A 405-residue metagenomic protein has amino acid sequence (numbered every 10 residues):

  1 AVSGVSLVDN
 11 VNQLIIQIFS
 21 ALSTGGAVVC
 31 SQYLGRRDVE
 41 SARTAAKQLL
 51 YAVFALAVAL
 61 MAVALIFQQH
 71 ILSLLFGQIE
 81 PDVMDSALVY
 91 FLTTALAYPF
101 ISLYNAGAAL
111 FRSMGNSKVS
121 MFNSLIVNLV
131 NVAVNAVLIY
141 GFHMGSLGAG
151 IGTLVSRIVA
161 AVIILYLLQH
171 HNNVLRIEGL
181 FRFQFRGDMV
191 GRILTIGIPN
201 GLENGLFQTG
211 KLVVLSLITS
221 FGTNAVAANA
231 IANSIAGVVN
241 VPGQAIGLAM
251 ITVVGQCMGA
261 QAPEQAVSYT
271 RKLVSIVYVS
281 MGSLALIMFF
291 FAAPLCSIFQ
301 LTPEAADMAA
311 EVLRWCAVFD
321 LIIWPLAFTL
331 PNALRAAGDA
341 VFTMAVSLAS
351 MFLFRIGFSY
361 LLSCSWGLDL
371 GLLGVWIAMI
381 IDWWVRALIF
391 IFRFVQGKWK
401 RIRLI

Functional and structural regions predicted by a protein language model:
V2-A62, I101-S120, L215, V226-A292 (+1 more regions): Small-residue-rich hydrophobic transmembrane alpha-helices
V2-N10, A87-F91, G150, T223-V238 (+2 more regions): Small-residue hotspots at the loop-to-helix junctions and early N-terminal turns of transmembrane alpha-helices
I15-F19, A59, V63, A95 (+14 more regions): Residue-level hotspots within pore-lining transmembrane alpha-helices of multi-pass secondary transporters
S23, T93-R112, S120-N131, A149-I164 (+4 more regions): Short runs within selected transmembrane alpha-helices of multi-pass transporters and secretion channels
C30-A97, G141-I198, V254-D320, S363-I405: Short alpha-helical transmembrane segments in multi-pass integral membrane proteins
Q68-I71, V134, T209-G222, M250 (+2 more regions): Hydrophobic/aromatic end-of-helix segments at the C-terminal termini of transmembrane alpha-helices
T93, V127, S156-A160, I164 (+2 more regions): Transmembrane helical elements of multi-pass membrane transporters/channels
A327-F328, F354-C364: Transmembrane alpha-helical segments of integral membrane proteins
